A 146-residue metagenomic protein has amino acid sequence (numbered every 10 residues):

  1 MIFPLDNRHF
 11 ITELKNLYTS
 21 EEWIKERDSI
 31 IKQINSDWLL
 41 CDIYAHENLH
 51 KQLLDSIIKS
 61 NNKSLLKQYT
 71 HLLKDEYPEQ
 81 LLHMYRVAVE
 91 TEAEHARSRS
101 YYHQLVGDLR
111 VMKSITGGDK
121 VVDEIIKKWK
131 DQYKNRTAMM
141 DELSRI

Functional and structural regions predicted by a protein language model:
M1-I146: Eukaryote-biased, non-catalytic alpha-solenoid scaffold regions
